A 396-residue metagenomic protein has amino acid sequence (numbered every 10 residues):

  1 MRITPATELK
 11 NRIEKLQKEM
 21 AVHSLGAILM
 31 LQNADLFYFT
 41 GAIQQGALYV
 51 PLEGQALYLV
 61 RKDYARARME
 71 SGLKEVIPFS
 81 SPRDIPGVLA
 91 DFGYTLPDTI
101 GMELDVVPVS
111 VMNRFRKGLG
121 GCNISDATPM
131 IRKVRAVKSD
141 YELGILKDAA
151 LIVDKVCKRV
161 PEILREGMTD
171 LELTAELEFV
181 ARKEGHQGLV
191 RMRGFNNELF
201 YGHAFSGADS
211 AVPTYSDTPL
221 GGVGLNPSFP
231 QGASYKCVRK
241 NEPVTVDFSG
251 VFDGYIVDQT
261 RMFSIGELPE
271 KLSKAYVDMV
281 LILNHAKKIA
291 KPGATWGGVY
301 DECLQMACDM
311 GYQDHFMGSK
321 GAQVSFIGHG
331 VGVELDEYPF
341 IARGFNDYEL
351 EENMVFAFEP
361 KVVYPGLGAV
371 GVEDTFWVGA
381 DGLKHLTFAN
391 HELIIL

Functional and structural regions predicted by a protein language model:
M1-L396: Active-site neighborhoods and metal-handling regions in enzymes and metal-associated proteins
